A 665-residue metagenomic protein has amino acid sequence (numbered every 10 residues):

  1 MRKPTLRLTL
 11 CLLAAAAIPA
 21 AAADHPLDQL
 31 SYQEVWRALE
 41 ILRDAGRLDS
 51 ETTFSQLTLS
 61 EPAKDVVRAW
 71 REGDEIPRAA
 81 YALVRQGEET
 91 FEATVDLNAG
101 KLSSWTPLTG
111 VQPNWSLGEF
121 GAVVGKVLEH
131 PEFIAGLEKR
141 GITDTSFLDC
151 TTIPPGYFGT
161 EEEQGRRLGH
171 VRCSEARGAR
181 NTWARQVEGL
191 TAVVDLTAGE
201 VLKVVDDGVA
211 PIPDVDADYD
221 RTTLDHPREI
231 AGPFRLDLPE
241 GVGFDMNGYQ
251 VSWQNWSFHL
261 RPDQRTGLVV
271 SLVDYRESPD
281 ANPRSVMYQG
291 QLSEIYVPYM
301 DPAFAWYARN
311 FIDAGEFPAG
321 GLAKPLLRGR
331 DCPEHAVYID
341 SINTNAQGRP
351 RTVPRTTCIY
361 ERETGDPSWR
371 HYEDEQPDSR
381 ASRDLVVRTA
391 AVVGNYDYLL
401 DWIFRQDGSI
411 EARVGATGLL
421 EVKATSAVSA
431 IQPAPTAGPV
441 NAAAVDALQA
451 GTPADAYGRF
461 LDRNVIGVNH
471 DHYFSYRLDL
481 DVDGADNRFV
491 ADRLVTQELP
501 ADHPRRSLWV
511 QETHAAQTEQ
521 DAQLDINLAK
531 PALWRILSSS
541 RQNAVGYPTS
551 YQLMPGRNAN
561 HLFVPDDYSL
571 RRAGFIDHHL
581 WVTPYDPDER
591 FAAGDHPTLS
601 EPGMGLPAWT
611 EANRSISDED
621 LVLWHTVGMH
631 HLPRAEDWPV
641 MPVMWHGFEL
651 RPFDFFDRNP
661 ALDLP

Functional and structural regions predicted by a protein language model:
P4-A21: Gram-negative bacterial Sec-dependent N-terminal signal peptides
A23-E34, G208-D214: Intrinsically disordered, low-structural-confidence terminal and linker regions
P26-R68, S116-G159: Short, non-transmembrane alpha-helical segments in secretory-pathway proteins
D49-N98, D144-D195, Q254, V387: Exposed beta-strand-loop-beta-strand "reactive/processing" segments of non-cytosolic proteins
G87-G121, G125-E129: Hydrophobic or amphipathic alpha-helical targeting/insertion segments
L97-L102, T106-W115, E138, A176-L268 (+5 more regions): Extended effector regions of multi-domain proteins
